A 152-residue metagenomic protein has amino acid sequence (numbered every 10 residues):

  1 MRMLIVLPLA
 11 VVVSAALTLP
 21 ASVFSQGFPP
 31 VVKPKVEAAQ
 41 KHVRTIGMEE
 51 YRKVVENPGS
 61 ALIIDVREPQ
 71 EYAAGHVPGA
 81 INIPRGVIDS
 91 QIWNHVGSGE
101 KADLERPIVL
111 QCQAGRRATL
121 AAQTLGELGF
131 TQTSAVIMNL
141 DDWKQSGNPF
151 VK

Functional and structural regions predicted by a protein language model:
R2-L7, L19-A61, Q70-P107, R116-K152: Rhodanese-like catalytic fold shared by cysteine-dependent sulfurtransferases and DSP/PTP-type phosphatases
L9-V13, L17: Hydrophobic helical h-region of N-terminal Sec-dependent signal peptides in bacterial secretory/periplasmic proteins
I63-D65: Structural scaffold elements adjacent to functional motifs in cytosolic proteins
Q111-C112: Short, surface-exposed ligand- or partner-binding patches at beta-edge/loop junctions that are enriched in aromatics
